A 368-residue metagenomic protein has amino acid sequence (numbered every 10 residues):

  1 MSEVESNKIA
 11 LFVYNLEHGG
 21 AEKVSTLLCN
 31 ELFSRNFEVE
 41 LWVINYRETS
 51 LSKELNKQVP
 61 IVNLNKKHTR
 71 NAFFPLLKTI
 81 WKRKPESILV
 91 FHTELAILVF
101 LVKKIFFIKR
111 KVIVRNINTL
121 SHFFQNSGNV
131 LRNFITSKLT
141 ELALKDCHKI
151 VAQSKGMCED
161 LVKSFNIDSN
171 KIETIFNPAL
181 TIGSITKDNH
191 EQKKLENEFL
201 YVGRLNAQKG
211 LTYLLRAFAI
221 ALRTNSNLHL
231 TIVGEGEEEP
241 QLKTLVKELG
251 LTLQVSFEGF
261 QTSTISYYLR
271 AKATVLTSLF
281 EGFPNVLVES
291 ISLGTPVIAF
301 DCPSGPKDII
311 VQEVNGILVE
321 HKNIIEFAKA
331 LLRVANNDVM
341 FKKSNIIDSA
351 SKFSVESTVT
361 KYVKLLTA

Functional and structural regions predicted by a protein language model:
L11-R70, S164, K171, E237: N-terminal strand-loop element at the rim of the active site of nucleotide-sugar-dependent glycosyltransferases
E22-L27, N197-R223, L230, E237-K243 (+1 more regions): A conserved mid-protein helix/loop that constitutes part of the nucleotide-sugar donor-binding site
F74-W81, V130-I150: Membrane-proximal helix-turn-helix segments that form the acceptor-binding/catalytic region of lipid-linked
V90-L98, N116-N118: Short His-centered aromatic/hydrophobic patch
K145-I172, T181: A short, active-site helix/loop in glycosyltransferases that binds the activated sugar's phosphate group
F260, L279: Aromatic "clamp/platform" in nucleotide-sugar-dependent glycosyltransferases that forms part of the donor/acceptor
P296-F300: Short hydrophobic beta-strand element within catalytic cores of glycosyltransferases and related nucleotide-activated
V311-E313, I317-I324, L332-V339: Conserved acidic donor-binding segment of nucleotide-sugar-dependent glycosyltransferases
